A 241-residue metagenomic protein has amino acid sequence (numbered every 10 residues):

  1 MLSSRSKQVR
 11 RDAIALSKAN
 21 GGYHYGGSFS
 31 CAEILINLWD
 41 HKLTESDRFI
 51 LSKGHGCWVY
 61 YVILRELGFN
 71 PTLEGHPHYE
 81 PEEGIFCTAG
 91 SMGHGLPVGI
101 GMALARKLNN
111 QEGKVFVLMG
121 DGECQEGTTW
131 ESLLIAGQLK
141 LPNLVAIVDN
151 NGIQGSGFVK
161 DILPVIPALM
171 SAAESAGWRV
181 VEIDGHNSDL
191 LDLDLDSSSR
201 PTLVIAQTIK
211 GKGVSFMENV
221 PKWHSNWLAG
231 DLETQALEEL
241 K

Functional and structural regions predicted by a protein language model:
S4-G22, D149-G152: N-terminal capping segment at the start of a domain
I14-Q138: Cofactor-binding active-site loop characterized by glycine-rich and histidine/acidic residues
D47-F49, G113-V117, L144, S198-T208: Generic beta-sheet signal
G54-C57, M119-E126, N150-Q154, H186-S188 (+1 more regions): Acidic, glycine-rich active-site loops and adjacent beta-strand->loop/helix elements that engage anionic groups
F86, L139-V165, L169: A short, conserved beta-to-alpha structural element at the edge of catalytic cores that scaffolds binding
Q111, K160-L193: Conserved thiamine diphosphate
E126-N151, P201-Q207: A short alpha/beta connector and helix-capping loop motif
A172, H186-K241: Glycine/aspartate-rich loop-and-adjacent alpha/beta segment that forms the canonical ThDP
